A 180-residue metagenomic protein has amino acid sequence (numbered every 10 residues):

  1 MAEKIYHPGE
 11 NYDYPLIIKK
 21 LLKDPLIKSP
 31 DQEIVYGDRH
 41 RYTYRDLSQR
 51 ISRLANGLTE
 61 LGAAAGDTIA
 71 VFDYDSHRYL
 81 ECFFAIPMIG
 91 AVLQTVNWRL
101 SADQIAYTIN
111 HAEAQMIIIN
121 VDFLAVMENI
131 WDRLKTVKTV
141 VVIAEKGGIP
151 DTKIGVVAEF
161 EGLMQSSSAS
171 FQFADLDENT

Functional and structural regions predicted by a protein language model:
M1-P15: Flexible, non-catalytic linker and terminal segments flanking ANL/adenylate-forming cores
E10-D13, D46, Q94-V96, E161: Short, flexible loop segments at the rims of nucleotide/cofactor-binding pockets, characterized by
D13-I34, Q49: A short N-terminal helical cap/helix-turn-helix that marks the beginning of AMP-binding/adenylate-forming
P15, G37, F72, I117-N120: Active-site-adjacent beta-strand anchor residues
K20, Q49, R53-N56, M88 (+2 more regions): Generic recognition of well-ordered alpha-helical segments within structured catalytic/regulatory domains
Q32-F84, S101-A106, V156-E161: Conserved AMP-binding/adenylate-forming core of the ANL superfamily
E60-L61, M88-S166, F171-D177: Structural core segment of the AMP-binding/adenylate-forming
